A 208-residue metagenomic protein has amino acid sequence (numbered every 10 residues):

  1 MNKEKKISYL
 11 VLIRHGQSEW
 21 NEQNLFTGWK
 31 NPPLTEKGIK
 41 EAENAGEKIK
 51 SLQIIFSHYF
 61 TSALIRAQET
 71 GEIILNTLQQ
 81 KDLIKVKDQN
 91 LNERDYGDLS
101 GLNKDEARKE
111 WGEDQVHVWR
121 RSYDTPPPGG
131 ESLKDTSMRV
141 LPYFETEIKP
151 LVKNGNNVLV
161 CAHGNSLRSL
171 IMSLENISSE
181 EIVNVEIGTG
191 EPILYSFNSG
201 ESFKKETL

Functional and structural regions predicted by a protein language model:
M1-K6, L208: Eukaryotic N-terminal low-complexity, Ser/Thr- and Lys/Arg-rich leader segments that predominantly function as
N2-K3, L10, Q68, L78 (+2 more regions): Active-site-adjacent alpha-helix immediately C-terminal to a catalytic or transition-state-stabilizing loop
K5-K81, E110, E131-V140, V183: Active-site-proximal alpha-helix that buttresses catalytic centers in soluble enzyme cores
I13, D88-N90, L208: Conserved beta-strand termini and adjacent loop/short-helix elements that scaffold enzyme active sites in alpha/beta
G16, T61-L64, N90, R121 (+2 more regions): Short, well-ordered beta-to-alpha junction loops that form the rim of enzyme active sites and present histidine/acidic
E19, R66-Q68, E93-R94, S166-R168: Short, active-site-adjacent cap segments at secondary-structure transitions
I55, I73, D98-S100, A107-E113 (+2 more regions): Preference for well-ordered, secondary-structure-rich cores of eukaryotic proteins
T77-L141, E186: Phosphate-handling substructures
